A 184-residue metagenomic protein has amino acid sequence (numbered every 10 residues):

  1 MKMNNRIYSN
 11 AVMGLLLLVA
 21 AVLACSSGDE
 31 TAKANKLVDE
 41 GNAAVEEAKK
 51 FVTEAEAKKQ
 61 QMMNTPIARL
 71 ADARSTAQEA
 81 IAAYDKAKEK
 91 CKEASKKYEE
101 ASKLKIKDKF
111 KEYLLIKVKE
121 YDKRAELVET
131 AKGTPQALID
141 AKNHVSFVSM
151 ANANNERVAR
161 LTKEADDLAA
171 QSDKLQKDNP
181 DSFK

Functional and structural regions predicted by a protein language model:
M1-L23: Sec-dependent bacterial lipoprotein signal peptides
C25-D85, P180-K184: Immediate post-signal-peptide N-terminus of mature secreted/exported proteins
T53-E56, Q60-M63, I67-L70, E99-S102 (+5 more regions): Alpha-helical coiled-coil oligomerization motifs
A80-R157: Long, amphipathic, charge-rich alpha-helical segments that form helical bundles/coiled-coils
D167-K184: Short, low-complexity, Pro/Ser/Thr/Gly-rich segments in the mature regions of secreted, periplasmic
